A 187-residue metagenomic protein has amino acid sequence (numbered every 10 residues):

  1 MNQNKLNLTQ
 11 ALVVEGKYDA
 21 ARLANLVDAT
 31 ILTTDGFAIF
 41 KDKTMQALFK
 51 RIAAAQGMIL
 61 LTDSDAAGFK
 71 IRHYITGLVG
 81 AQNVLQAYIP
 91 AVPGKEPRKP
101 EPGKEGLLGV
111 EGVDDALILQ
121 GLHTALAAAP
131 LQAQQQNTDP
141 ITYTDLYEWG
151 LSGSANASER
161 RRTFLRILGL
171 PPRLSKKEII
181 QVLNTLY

Functional and structural regions predicted by a protein language model:
M1-L12: A short, flexible N-terminal coil/short beta segment enriched in small residues
Q10-A11, K17-A21, N25-A55: Acidic, glycine-rich catalytic loops of TOPRIM or P-loop NTPase phosphate-binding modules used across DNA replication
G16-K17, S64: Helix N-cap/beta->alpha junction signal
T33, I59-T62: Short catalytic-loop micro-motif centered on adjacent basic/acidic residues
A38-K41, L61-I71: Acidic, metal-coordinating catalytic cores used for nucleic-acid/nucleotide bond scission and strand-transfer chemistry
K70-P102: A basic- and aromatic-enriched beta-loop-alpha substructure that forms the phosphate/nucleotide- and DNA/RNA-contacting
I89-Y143: Activity-critical C-terminal alpha-helical subdomain
Q120-H123, A127-Y187: C-terminal, charge/polar-rich interaction regions
